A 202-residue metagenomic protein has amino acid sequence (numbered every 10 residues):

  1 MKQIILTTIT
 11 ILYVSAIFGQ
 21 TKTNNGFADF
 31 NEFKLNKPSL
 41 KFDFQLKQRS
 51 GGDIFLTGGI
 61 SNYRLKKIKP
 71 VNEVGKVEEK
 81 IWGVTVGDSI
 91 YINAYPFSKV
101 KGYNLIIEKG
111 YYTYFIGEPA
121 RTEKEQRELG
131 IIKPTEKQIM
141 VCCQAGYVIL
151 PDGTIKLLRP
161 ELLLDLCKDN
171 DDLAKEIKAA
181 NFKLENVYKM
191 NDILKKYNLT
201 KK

Functional and structural regions predicted by a protein language model:
M1-N24: Bacterial Sec-dependent N-terminal signal peptides
L6-I9, Q138, A180: Generic marker of residues within folded, mature protein domains
K22-A174: Aromatic-patch recognition
L164-K202: C-terminal partner/receptor-binding element of secreted or periplasmic proteins
